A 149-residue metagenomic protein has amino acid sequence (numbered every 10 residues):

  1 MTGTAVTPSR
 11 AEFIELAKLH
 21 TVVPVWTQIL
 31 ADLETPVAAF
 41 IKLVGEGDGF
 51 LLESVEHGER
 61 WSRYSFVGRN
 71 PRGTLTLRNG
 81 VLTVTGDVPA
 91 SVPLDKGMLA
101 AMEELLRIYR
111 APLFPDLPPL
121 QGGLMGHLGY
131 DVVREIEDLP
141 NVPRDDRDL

Functional and structural regions predicted by a protein language model:
M1-L149: Signature of the chorismate-utilizing enzyme
